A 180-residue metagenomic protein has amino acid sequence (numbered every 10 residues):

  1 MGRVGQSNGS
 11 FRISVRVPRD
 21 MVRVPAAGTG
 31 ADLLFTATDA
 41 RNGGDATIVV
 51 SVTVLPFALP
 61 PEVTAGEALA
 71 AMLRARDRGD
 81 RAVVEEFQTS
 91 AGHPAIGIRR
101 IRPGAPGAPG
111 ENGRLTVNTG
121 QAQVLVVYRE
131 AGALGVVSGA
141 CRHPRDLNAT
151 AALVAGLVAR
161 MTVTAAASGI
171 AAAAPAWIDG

Functional and structural regions predicted by a protein language model:
M1-F11, D39, A167-G180: Actinobacteria-biased recognition of intrinsically disordered, low-complexity terminal regions
M1-G9, F35-A40, E85-S90, I98-R100 (+1 more regions): Short acidic-hydrophobic surface loop/beta-edge motif
R3-A75: Secretory pathway targeting signatures of secreted, lumenal, and periplasmic proteins
M21, G135-G180: Surface-exposed amphipathic alpha-helical segments
D32-L34, A58, A105-P106, P144-L147: A short local loop/turn or secondary-structure capping micro-motif enriched for an aromatic residue
R41-G43, L125-G132: Short glycine/proline-enriched loop/turn "hinge" motifs that connect secondary-structure elements and lie
V50, N118-Q121, R129-A131, V136-A140: Internal, hydrophobic beta-strand segments that form the core of beta-sheet-rich folds
E67-V127, A176-G180: Signature of long, low-cysteine stretches enriched in small and polar/charged residues
